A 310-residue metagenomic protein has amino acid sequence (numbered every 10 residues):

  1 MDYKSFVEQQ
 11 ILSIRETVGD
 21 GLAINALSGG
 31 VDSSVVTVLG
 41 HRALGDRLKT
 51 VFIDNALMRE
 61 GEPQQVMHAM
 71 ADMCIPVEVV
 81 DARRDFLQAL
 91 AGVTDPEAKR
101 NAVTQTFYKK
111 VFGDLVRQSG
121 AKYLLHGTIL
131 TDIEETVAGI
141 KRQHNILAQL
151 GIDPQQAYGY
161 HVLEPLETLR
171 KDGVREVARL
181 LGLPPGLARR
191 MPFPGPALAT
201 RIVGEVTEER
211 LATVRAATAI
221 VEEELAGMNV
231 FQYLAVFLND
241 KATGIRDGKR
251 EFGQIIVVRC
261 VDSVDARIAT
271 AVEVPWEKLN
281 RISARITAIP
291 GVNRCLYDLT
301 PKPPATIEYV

Functional and structural regions predicted by a protein language model:
M1-I24: A short, basic/flexible loop-to-alpha-helix module at the beginning of a structural domain
G21-M67, R84, T128, V258: ATP-dependent adenylation/pyrophosphate-handling site
A26-S28, V35-L39, E60-Q65, Q88-T94 (+2 more regions): Short acidic, glycine/serine/threonine-rich loops at helix termini
A26-S33, R83-D85, K122-E134, R190-R201 (+2 more regions): A glycine-rich phosphate-binding loop feature that marks nucleotide/adenosyl-phosphate handling sites
L44-L48, F52, M58, M73 (+5 more regions): Active-site adenylate/phosphate-handling loop in enzymes that bind or generate adenylated species
R47, P76, A288-G291: Glycine-centered tight turns that cap/initiate beta-strands
E78-V80, L163, L296: General small-molecule cofactor/ligand-binding pocket signal
E205-I289, R294, L299-V310: Basic, glycine-rich polyanion-binding accessory segments appended to enzymes
